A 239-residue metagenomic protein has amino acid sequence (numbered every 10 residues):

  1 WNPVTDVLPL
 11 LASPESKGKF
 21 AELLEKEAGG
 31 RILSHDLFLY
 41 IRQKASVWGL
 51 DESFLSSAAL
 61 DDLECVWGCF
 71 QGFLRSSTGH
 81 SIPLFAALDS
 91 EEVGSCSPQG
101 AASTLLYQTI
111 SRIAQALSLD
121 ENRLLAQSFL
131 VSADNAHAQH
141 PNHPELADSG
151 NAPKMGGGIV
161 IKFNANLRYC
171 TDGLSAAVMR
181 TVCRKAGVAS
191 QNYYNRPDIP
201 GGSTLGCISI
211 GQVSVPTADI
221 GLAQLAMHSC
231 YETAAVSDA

Functional and structural regions predicted by a protein language model:
W1-A239: N-terminal hydrophobic/helix-forming segments and targeting peptides
